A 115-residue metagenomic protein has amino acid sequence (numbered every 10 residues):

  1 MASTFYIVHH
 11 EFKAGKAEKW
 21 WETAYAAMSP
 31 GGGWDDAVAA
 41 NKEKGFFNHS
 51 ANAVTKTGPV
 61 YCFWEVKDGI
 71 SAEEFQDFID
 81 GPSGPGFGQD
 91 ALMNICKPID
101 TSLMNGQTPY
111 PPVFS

Functional and structural regions predicted by a protein language model:
M1-P59, E65-D77, I95-S115: Short S/T/G/P-rich N-terminal loop/turn motif that feeds into the first structured element of a domain
I79-D90: A common structural junction motif
